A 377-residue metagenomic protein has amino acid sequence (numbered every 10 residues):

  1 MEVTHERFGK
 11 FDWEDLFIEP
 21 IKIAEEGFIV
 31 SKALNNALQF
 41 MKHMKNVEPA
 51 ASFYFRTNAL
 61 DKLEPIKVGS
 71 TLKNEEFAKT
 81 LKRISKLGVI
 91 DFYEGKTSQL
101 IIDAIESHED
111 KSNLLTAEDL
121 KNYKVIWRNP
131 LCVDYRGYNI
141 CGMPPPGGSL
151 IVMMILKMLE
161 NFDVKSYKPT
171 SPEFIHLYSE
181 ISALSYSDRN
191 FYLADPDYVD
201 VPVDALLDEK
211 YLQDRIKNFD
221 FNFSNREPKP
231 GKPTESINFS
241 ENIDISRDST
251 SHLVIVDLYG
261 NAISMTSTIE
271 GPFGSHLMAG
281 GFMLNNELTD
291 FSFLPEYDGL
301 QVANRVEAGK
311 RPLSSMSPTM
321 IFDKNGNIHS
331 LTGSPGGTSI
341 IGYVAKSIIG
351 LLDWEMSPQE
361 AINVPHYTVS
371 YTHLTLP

Functional and structural regions predicted by a protein language model:
E2-G147, V164, L207, I216-E227 (+1 more regions): Noncatalytic scaffold domains of N-terminal-nucleophile
E2-R7, L87-E94, S334-M356: Alpha-helical support elements that line or immediately flank enzyme active sites and cofactor-binding pockets
E14-E25, I101-I102, T170-S182, P358-H366: Short, well-structured alpha-helical segments that form the helix of a local strand-helix-strand
K111-T116, N261-S330, W354, P358: Active-site rim segments in enzyme catalytic domains, especially the processed small/beta chain of N-terminal
W127, R247-T250, S314-M316: Short, small/polar residue-rich loop motifs at catalytic or cofactor-binding pockets
C141-S149, T266-H276, S334-I340: Glycine-rich phosphate/pyrophosphate-binding beta-alpha loops
N161-T268, A279: Internal maturation/activation junctions in enzymes
T372-P377: Conserved small/polar residues in nucleotide/adenosyl-binding loops
